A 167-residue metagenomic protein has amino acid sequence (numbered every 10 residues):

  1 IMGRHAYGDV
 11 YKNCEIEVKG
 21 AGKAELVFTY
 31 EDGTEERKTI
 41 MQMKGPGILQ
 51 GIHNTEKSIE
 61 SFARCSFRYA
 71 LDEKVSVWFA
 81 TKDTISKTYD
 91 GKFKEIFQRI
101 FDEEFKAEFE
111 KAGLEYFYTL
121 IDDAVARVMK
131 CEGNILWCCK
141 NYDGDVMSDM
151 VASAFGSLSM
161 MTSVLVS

Functional and structural regions predicted by a protein language model:
I1-E36, I48, Y142-V146: N-terminal glycine-rich phosphate/adenylate-binding segment common to multiple enzyme folds
K12-E17, T88-F93, V128-C131, S148-A152: Short acidic, glycine/serine/threonine-rich loops at helix termini
I16-A24, F93-I100, A154-V164: A glycine- and small-aliphatic-rich helix-loop capping segment at beta-alpha/alpha-beta transitions that lines
L26-F28, G113-Y116, M160-S167: Short, acidic/small-residue loops that bind anionic groups at enzyme active sites
F28-D32, E36-I121: Glycine-rich phosphate/diphosphate-binding loop of Rossmann-like nucleotide-binding domains
A124-A126: RNA-contacting regions in translation and RNA-metabolism proteins, encompassing KH/S1 modules where present
V128-S167: Glycine-rich phosphate/nucleotide-binding loop
